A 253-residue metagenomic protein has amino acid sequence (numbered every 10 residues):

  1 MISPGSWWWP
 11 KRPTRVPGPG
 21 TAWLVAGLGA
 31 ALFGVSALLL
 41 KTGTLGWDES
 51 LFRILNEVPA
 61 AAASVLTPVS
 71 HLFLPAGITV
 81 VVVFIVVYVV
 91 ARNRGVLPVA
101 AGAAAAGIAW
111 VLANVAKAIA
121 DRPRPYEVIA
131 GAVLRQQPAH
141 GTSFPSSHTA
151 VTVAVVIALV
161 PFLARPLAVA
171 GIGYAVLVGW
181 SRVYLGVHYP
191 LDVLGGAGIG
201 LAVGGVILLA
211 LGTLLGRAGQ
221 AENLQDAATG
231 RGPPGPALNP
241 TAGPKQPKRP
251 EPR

Functional and structural regions predicted by a protein language model:
M1-V81, K117-Q136, K245, R249-R253: N-terminal transmembrane-helix/juxtamembrane module of multi-pass inner/ER membrane proteins
S3, I85, A130-R253: Membrane-embedded catalytic cores of phosphoryl/pyrophosphoryl-handling enzymes
G18-G27, F84-L112: Interfacial segments of alpha-helical transmembrane regions
L32-S36, G107-N114, G173-V187: Aromatic-anchored segments of alpha-helical transmembrane domains
T42-T44, N93-R94, A118-Y126, V187 (+2 more regions): Transmembrane helix-loop junctions in multipass membrane proteins, especially transporters and channels
A61-A62, R94-V99, L163-V169: Membrane-helix interface segments
I78-V81, G102, A106, L167 (+1 more regions): Hydrophobic alpha-helical transmembrane segments of polytopic
A100-V128, G186-G204: Hydrophobic alpha-helical transmembrane segments of integral membrane proteins
